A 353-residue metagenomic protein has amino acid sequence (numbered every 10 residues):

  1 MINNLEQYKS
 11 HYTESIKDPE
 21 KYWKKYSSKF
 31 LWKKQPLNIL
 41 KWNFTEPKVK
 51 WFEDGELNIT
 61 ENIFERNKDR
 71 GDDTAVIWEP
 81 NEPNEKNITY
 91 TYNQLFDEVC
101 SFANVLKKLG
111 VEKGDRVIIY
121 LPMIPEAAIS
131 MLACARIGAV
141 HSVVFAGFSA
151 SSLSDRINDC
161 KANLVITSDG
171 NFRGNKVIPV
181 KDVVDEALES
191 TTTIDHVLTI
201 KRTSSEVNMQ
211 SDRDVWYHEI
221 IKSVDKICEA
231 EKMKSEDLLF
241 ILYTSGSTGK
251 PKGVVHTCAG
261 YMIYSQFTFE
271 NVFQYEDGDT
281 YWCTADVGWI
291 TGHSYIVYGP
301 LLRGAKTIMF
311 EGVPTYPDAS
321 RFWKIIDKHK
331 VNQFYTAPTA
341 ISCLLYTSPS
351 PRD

Functional and structural regions predicted by a protein language model:
M1-Y90, Q94-D97, S101, S190-T193 (+3 more regions): N-lobe entry segment of adenylate-forming
T60, V76-L132, S149-S154, M209-K222 (+1 more regions): Conserved AMP-binding/adenylate-forming core of the ANL superfamily
D72-T74, V197-T199, Q210-Y243, K250 (+2 more regions): Conserved pre-ATP/AMP-binding loop-to-beta segment of ANL
N84, L164-S235, S348: ANL superfamily adenylate-forming
L121, S142-N158, G170-P179, G260 (+2 more regions): ATP-dependent adenylate-forming carboxylate-activation enzymes
G138: Structured binding elements
T244, Y346-D353: Conserved small/polar residues in nucleotide/adenosyl-binding loops
M262-T280, I290-Q333: Conserved AMP-binding/adenylation subdomain of ANL enzymes
